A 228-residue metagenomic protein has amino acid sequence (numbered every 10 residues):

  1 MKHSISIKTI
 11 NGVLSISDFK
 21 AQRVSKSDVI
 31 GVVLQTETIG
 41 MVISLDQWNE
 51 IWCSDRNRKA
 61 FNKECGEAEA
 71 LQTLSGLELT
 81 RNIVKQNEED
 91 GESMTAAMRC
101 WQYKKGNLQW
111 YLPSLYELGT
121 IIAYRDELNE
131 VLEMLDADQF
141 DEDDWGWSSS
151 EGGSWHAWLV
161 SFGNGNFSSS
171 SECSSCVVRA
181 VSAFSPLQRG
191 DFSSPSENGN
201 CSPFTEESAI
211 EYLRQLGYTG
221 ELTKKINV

Functional and structural regions predicted by a protein language model:
M1-G106, E172-N200, Q215, N227-V228: Short, compositionally biased
M1-H3, I7, L108, L115-G199: C-terminal, surface-exposed recognition/capping segments
K26-I30, D141-G146, E206: Short small/polar-residue motifs
V33, V42, Y111-P113, L118: Conserved short hydrophobic patches within well-ordered secondary structure
R99-Q102, I121-Y124, Y212: Alpha-helical recognition domains of nuclear gene-regulatory proteins
E206-I210, Q215-T219: Short amphipathic alpha-helical segments that mediate assembly, nucleic-acid/protein binding, or membrane association
G220-V228: Short glycine-rich, low-complexity/disordered patches
